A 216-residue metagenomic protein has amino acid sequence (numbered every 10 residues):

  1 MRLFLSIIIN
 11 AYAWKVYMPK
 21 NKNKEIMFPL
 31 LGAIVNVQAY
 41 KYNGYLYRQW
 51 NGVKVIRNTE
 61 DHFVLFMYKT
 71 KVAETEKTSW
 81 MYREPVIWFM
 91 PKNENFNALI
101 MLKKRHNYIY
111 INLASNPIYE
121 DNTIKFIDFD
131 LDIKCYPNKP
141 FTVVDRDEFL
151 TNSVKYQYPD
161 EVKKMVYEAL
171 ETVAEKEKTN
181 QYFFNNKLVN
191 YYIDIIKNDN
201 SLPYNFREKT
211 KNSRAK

Functional and structural regions predicted by a protein language model:
N10-Y12: Acidic/polar hotspots within intrinsically disordered regions
W14-R83: Charge-rich, low-complexity N-terminal segments
Y47-R48, N93, K125-D128: Short solvent-exposed loop/turn micro-motifs enriched in small/polar/acidic residues
K77-I118, F129-L131: Phosphate/ribose-recognition catalytic cores of enzymes acting on nucleotide-derived substrates
K104-D160: Conserved, surface-exposed functional patches that form binding/active-site neighborhoods
L170-K211: Cysteine/selenocysteine-centered motifs that mediate thiol-based redox chemistry or coordinate metal-sulfur cofactors
